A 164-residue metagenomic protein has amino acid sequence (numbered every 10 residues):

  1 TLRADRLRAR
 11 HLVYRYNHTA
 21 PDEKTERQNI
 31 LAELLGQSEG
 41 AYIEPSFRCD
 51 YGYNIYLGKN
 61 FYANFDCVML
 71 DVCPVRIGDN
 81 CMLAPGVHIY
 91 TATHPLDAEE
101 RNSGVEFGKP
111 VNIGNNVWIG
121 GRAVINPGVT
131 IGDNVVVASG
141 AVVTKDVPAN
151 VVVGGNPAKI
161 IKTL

Functional and structural regions predicted by a protein language model:
T1-G40, A158-I161: Terminal amphipathic alpha-helical/low-complexity segments used for targeting or macromolecular assembly
A20-P21, Y51, D71, V147: Residues at alpha-helix boundaries and short interhelical turns
F47-L57, Y62-T130, N156-A158, K162-L164: Flexible, glycine/small-residue-enriched loop-and-beta-strand segment within the central core of proteins
W118, V136, V152-G154: Short-chain dehydrogenase/reductase
G120-D146: Beta-rich strand-turn-strand
V147-A149, G154-P157: Acidic, glycine-centered active-site loop in nucleotide-sugar glycosyltransferases
